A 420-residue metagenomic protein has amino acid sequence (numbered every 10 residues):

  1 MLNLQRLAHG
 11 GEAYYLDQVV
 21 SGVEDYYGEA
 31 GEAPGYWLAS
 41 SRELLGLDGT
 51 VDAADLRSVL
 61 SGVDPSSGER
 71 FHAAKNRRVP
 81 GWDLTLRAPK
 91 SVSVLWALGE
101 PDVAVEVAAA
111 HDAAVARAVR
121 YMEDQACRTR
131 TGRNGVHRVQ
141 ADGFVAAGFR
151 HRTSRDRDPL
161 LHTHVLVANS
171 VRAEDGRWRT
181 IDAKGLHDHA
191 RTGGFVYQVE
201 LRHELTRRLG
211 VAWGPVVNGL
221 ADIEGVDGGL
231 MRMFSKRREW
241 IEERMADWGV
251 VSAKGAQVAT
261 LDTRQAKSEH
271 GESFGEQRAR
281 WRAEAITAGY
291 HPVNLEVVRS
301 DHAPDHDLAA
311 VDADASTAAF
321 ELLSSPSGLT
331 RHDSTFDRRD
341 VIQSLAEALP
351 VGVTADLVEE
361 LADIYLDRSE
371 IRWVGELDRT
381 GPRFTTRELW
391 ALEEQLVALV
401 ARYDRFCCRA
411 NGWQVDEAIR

Functional and structural regions predicted by a protein language model:
M1-H332, D337-A346, E360-D363, G375-R379: Intrinsically disordered, flexible peripheral segments
V167, A418-R420: Short secondary-structure transition/capping segments
E347-V351, A355-A418: Interdomain "pre-motor" coupling segment immediately N-terminal to P-loop NTPase/helicase cores
